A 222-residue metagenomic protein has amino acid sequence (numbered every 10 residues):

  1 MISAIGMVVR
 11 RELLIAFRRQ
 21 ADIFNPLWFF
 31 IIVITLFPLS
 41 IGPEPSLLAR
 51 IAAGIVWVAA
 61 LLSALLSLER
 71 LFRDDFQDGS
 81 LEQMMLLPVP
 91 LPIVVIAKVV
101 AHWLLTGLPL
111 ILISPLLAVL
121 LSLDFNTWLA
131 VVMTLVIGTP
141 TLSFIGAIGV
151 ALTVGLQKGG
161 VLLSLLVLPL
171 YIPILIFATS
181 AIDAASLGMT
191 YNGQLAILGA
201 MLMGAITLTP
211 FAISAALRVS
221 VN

Functional and structural regions predicted by a protein language model:
M1-P26: Aromatic- and glycine-rich beta-strand/loop motifs that create alpha-glucan
Q20-G42, V58-A60, L166, L170-F177 (+1 more regions): Hydrophobic alpha-helical transmembrane segments of multi-pass membrane transport/permease proteins
S40-I51, P115-V136, A181-I197, S220: Membrane-interfacial helix-loop-helix connectors in multipass membrane proteins
A52-L68: Long, hydrophobic alpha-helical segments
L65-M85: Transmembrane helix boundary and interhelical loop/hinge segments in multi-pass membrane proteins
I96-L121, T141, I145, A178-T179: Hydrophobic alpha-helical transmembrane segments that constitute the membrane-spanning cores of multi-pass membrane
L129, T134-L168, R218-N222: A structural motif at transmembrane helix-loop-helix junctions in multipass membrane proteins
I206-N222: Junction motif at the cytosolic side of a transmembrane helix
